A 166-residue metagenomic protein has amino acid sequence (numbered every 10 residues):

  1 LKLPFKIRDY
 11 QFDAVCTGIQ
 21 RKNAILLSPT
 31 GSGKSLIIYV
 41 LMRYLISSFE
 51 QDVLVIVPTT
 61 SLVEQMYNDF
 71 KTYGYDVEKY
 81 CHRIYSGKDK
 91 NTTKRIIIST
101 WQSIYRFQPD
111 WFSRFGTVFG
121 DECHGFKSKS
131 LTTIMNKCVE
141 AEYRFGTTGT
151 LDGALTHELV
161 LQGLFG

Functional and structural regions predicted by a protein language model:
L1-L27: Conserved pre-motif I regulatory segment
L26, V55, I97-S99, D110 (+1 more regions): Hydrophobic positions in the central parallel beta-sheet of the AAA+
S28, E122: The Walker A (P-loop) glycine that initiates the GxxxxGKT/S ATP-binding motif of P-loop NTPases
S32-T72, L131, G153: Conserved Walker A/P-loop ATP-binding site and its immediately adjacent core in helicase/helicase-like ATPase domains
V55-I56, R83, G146: Structural beta-sheet core signal
T60-L62, D89, S103-Y105, H124-G125 (+1 more regions): Conserved nucleotide-binding/hydrolysis micro-motifs of P-loop NTPases
K71-P109: Inter-Walker segment of RecA-like/P-loop motor cores
G116-T117, H124-G166: Post-DEXD/H (motif II) to motif III coupling segment of the RecA-like Helicase ATP-binding lobe
